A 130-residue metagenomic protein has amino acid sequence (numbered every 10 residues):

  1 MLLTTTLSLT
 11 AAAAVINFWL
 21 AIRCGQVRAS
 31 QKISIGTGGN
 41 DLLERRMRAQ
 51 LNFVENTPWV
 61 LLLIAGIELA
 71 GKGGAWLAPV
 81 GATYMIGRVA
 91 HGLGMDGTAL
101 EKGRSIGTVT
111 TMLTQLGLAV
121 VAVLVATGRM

Functional and structural regions predicted by a protein language model:
L3-W19, E68: Alpha-helical transmembrane segments
L9-A12, V80-T83, G107-T110, T114: Physicochemical signature of membrane-embedded alpha-helices that form the seven-helix bundle of GPCRs, emphasizing
A12-A29, M85-G94: Transmembrane alpha-helical segments that form the membrane-embedded catalytic/substrate-channel core of multi-pass
I22-R48: Cytosolic, membrane-interface loops and tails of multi-pass inner-membrane proteins
N52-I64, Q115-L116: Core segments of transmembrane alpha-helices that mediate helix-helix packing or line hydrophobic substrate/ligand
V60-L61, I67-G97: Mid-chain, well-packed structural core segment of small domains
A90-G117: Interfacial loop-to-transmembrane junctions
V120-M130: Juxtamembrane boundary at the C-terminal end of a transmembrane helix
